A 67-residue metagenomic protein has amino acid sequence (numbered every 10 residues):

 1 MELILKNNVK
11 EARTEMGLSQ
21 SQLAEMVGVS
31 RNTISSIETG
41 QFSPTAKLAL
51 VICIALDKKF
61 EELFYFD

Functional and structural regions predicted by a protein language model:
M1-L3, S21, K59: N-terminal flexible/basic segments that precede or flank functional cores
L3, T14-E15, S43: Short amphipathic helical patch at the helix-1/turn junction of helix-turn-helix
L3, Y65-D67: Short, charged recognition helix plus adjacent turn of helix-turn-helix-like nucleic-acid-binding domains
N7-M26, V51: Short basic helix-loop element that most often maps to the first helix and adjoining turn of HTH DNA-binding modules
V9, L23-A24, I34-I37, L63: Conserved hydrophobic/aromatic packing and binding residues within compact polymer-binding modules
V29-F42: Recognition helix of helix-turn-helix/homeodomain-like DNA-binding domains that insert into the DNA major groove
K47-E62: DNA major-groove recognition helix of helix-turn-helix/homeodomain DNA-binding modules
